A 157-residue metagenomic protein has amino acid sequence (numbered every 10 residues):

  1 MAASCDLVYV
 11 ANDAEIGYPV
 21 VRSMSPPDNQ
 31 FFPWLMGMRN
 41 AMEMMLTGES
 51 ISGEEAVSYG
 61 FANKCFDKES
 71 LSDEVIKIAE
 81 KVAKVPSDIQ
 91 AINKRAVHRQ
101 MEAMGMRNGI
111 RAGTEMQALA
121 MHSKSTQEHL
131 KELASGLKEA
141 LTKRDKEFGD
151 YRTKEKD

Functional and structural regions predicted by a protein language model:
M1-Q90: Crotonase-fold acyl-CoA enzyme core
S52-G53, K84-D157: C-terminal alpha-helix plus adjacent terminal tail
